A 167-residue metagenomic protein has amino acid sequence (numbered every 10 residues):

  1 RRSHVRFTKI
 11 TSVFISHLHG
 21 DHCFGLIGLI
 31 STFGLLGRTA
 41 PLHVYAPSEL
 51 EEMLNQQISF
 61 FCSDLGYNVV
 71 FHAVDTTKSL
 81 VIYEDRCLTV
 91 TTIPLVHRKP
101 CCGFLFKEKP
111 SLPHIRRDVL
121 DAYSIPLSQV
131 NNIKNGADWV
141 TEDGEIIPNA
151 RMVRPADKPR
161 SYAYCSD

Functional and structural regions predicted by a protein language model:
R1-Y45, A73-D75: Active-site metal-binding motif and surrounding structural segment of the metallo-beta-lactamase
V5, G34-R38, C62-S63, Y83 (+1 more regions): Short, charge-rich binding segments
V5-T8, Y67, R86-L88: Structured loop/turn residues at beta-strand edges in well-structured enzyme cores
L18, A46, L50, P94-V96: Structured beta->alpha junctions
G25-I27, N55-Q57, C102: Short, conserved acidic/polar surface loops in the N-terminal third of protein domains
R38-D75: Active-site neighborhood of divalent metal-dependent phosphoester bond hydrolases
D75-D167: Metal-dependent phosphodiesterase/nuclease catalytic metal-binding core
